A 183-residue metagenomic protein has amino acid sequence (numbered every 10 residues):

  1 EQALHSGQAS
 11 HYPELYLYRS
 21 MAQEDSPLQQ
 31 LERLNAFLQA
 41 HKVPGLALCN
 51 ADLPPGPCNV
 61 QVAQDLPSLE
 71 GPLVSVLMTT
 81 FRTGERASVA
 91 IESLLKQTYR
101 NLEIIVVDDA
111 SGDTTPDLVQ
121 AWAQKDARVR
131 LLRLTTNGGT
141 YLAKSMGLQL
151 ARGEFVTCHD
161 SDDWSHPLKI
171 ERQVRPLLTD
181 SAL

Functional and structural regions predicted by a protein language model:
Q8-A9, L17-S93: N-proximal low-complexity "stem/linker" segments adjacent to membrane-targeting elements
E92-R133: Acidic donor-binding segment of Leloir-type glycosyltransferases
Y99, R152, V174-L178: Helix-to-beta-strand junctions that scaffold the AdoMet/dcAdoMet cofactor pocket in Class I SAM-dependent enzymes
T115, K144, S165-I170: Acidic donor-diphosphate engagement hotspot in glycosyltransferases and nucleotidyltransferases that stabilizes
L134-A151: Glycine-rich, basic loop-to-helix element that forms the pyrophosphate-binding segment of sugar-nucleotide handling
V156: Short aromatic/hydrophobic "clamp" motif used to bind/position activated sugar donors
D160-W164: The conserved acidic donor/metal-binding loop of glycosyltransferases
L168-L183: Conserved donor NDP-sugar-binding/catalytic core segment of glycosyltransferases
